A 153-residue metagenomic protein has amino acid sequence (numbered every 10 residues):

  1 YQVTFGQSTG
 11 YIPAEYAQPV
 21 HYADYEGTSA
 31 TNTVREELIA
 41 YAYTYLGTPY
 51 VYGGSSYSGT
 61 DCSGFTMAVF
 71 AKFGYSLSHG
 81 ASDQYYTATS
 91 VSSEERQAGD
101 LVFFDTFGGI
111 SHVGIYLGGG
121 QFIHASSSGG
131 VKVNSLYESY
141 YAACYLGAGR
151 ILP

Functional and structural regions predicted by a protein language model:
Y1-E15: SH3/SH3-like beta-barrel superfamily modules
Q18, Y22-S29, T33, E37 (+3 more regions): Aromatic- and glycine-rich peptidoglycan recognition patches
Y45-A98, Y145: Catalytic cysteine-centered active-site loop
Y75-V133: ...with weaker cross-activation on analogous glycine-rich loops/strands in unrelated enzymes
